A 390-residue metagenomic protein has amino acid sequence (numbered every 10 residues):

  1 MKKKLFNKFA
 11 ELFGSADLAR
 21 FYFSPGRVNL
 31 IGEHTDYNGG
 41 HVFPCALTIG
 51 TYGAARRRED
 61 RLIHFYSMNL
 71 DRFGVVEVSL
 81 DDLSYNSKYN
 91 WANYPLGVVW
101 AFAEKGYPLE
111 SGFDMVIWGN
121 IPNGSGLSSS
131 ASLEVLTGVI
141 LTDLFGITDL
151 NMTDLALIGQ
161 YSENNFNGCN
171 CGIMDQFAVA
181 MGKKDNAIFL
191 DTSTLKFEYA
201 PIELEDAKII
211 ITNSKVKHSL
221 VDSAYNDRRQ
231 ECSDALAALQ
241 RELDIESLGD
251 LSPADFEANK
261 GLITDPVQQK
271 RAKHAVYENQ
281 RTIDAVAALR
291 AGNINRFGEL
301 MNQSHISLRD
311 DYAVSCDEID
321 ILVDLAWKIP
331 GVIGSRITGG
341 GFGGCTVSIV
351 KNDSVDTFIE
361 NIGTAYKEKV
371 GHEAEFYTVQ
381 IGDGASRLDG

Functional and structural regions predicted by a protein language model:
M1-R27, Y52-K88, N186-G334, I349-G390: C-terminal nucleotide
M1-Y22, V28-G32, H41, L80 (+2 more regions): Gly/Ser-rich oxyanion-binding loop with an adjacent helix/lid that shapes the negatively charged ligand pocket
G39-A46, R228-R229: Short Gly/aromatic-enriched secondary-structure transition segments
G50-Y52, G112: Extracellular structured ligand-interaction cores
S132, C345-I349: FabD-like malonyl-/acyl-CoA
F342: Glycine-rich phosphate-binding loop
